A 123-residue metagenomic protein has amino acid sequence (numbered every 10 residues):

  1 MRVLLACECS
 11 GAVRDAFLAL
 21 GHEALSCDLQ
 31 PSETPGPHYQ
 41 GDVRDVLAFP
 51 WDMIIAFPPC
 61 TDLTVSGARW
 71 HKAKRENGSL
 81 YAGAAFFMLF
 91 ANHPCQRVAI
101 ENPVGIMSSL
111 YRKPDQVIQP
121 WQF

Functional and structural regions predicted by a protein language model:
M1-F123: Conserved active-site and SAM-binding loop architecture of S-adenosyl-L-methionine-dependent nucleic-acid
